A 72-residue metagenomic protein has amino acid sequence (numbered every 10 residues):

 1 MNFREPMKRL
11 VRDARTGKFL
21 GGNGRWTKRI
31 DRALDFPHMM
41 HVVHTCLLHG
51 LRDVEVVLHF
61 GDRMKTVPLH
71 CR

Functional and structural regions predicted by a protein language model:
M1-M7, P68-R72: Short intrinsically disordered terminal tails
R4-R29: Short aromatic-glycine-(Arg/Gly/Cys) micro-motifs in beta-strand/loop hairpins
R12, P37, V57: Residues in well-ordered beta-strands of folded domains
W26-V54: A short, charged, amphipathic alpha-helix used as a generic interaction element across diverse proteins
V43-R72: Short, mixed-charge low-complexity intrinsically disordered segments
